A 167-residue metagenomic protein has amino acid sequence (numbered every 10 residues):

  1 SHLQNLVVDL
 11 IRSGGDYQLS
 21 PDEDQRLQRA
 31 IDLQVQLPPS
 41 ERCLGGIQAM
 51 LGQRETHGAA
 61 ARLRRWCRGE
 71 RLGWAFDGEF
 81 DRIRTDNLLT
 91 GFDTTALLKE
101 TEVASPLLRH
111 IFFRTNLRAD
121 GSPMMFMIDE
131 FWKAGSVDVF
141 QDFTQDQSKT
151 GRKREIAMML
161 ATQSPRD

Functional and structural regions predicted by a protein language model:
S1-I156, L160: P-loop NTPase motor domains
A161-D167: Canonical AAA+ ATPase core
